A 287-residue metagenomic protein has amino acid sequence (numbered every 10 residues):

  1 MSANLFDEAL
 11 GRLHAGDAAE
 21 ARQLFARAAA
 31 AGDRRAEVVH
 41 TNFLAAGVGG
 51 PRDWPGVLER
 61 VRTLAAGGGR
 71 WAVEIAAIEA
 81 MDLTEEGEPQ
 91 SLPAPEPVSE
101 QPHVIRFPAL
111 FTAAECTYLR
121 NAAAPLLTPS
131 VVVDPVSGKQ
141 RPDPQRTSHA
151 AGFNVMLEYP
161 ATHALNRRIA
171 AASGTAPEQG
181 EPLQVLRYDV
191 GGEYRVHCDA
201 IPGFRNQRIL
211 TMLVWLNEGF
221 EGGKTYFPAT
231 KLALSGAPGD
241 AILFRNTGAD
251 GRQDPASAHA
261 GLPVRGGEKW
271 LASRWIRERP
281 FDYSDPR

Functional and structural regions predicted by a protein language model:
M1-N4: TPR-adjacent "capping" and linker segments in tetratricopeptide-repeat scaffold/adaptor proteins
D7-G16, E20-A30, R34, N42-A46 (+2 more regions): Fe(II)/2-oxoglutarate oxygenase catalytic core
